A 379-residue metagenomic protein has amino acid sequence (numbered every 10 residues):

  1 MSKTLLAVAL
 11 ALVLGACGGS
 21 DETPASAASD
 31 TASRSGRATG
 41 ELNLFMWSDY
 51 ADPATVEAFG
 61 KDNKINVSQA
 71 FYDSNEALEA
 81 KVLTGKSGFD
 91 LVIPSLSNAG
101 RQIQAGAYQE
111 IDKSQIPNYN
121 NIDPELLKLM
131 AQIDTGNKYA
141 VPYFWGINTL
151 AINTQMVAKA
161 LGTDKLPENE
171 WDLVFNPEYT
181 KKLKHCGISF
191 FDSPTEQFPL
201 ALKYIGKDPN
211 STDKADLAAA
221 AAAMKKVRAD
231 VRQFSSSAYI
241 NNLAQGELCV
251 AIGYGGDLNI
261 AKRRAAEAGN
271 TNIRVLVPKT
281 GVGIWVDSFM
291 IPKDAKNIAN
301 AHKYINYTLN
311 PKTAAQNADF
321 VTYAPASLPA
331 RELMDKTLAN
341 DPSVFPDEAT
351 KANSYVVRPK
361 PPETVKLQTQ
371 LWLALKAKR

Functional and structural regions predicted by a protein language model:
C17-D21: Bacterial signal peptide processing site
A27-Q102, N241: Early extracytoplasmic/lumenal segment of secretory-pathway proteins
S87-L91, Q109-S114, N118-Q155: A structural signal for short loop-to-beta-strand junctions that line the ligand-binding cleft of periplasmic/secreted
I103-I111, T135-N137, D230, A261-V277 (+1 more regions): Ligand-binding "clamshell"
Q109-N120, D172, G269-G283, P292-A295: Short beta-strand->loop
C186-A201, I205-L276: Ligand-binding pocket segment of bilobal, Venus flytrap-like solute-binding proteins
N241, E348-R379: Conserved C-terminal helix/tail region of periplasmic/extracytoplasmic solute-binding proteins
D287, P292-A352: Mature extracytoplasmic/periplasmic domains
